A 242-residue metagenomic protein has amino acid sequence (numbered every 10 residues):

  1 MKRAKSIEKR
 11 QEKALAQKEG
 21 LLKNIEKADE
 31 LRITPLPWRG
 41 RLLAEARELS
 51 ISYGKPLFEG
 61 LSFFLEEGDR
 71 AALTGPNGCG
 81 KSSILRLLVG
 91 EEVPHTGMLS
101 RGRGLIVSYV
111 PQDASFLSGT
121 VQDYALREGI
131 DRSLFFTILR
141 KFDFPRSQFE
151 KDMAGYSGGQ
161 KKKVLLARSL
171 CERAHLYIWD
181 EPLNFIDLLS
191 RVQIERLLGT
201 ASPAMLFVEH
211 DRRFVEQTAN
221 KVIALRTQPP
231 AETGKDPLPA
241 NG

Functional and structural regions predicted by a protein language model:
M1-G54, E66: Coupling and communication elements adjacent to P-loop NTPase active sites across diverse families
W38-G242: ABC ATP-binding cassette signature C-motif
